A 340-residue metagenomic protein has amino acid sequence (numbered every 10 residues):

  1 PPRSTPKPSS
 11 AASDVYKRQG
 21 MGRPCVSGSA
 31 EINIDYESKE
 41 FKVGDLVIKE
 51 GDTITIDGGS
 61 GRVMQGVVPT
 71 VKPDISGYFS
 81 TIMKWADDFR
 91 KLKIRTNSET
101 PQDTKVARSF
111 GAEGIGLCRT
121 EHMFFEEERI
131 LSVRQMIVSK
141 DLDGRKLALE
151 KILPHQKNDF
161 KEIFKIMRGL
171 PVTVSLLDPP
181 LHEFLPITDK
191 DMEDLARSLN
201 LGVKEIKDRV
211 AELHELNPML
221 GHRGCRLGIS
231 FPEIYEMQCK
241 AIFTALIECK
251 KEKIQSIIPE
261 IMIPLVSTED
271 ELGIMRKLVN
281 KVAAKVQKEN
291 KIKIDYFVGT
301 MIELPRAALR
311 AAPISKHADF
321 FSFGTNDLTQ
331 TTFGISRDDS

Functional and structural regions predicted by a protein language model:
P1-A12, Y16: Single conserved hydrophobic/aromatic residue that forms the stacking wall/gate of nucleotide- or nucleobase-binding
P2, I54, D327: Small/polar (Gly/Ser/Thr/Ala-rich) solvent-exposed segments that form structured loops/beta-strands/short helices used
R18, I54, I242: Residue-level signal for inorganic ion chemistry
G22-C25: Hydrophobic alpha-helical bundles that form the membrane domains of multi-pass transporters
E31-Q65, D143, A148-K151: A structural-propensity feature for long, helix-poor, extended segments
S60, I75-S340: Conserved alpha/beta-domain cores
R62-M64, T70-I75: Short, charged/polar, Gly/Pro-enriched secondary-structure boundary elements
